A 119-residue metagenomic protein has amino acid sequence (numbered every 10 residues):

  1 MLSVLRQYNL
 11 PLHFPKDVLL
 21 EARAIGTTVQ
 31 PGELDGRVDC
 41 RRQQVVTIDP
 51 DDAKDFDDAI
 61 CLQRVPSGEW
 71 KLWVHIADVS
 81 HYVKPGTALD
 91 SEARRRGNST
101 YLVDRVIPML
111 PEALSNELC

Functional and structural regions predicted by a protein language model:
M1-W73, S80-C119: Charge-lined substrate channels and their catalytic hotspots, especially those that engage the 3′ end of RNA
